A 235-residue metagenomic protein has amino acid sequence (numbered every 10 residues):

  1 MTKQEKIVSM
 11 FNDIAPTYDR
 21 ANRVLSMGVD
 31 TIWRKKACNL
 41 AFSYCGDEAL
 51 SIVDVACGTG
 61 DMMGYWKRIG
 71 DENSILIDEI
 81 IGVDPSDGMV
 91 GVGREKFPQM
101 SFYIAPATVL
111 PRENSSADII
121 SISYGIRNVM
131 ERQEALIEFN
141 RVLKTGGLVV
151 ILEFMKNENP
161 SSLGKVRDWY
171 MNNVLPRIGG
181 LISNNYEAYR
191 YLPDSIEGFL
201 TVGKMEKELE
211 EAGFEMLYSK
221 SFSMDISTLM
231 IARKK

Functional and structural regions predicted by a protein language model:
M1-D19, M171: N-terminal, positively charged/glycine-rich alpha-helical extensions of SAM-dependent methyltransferases
E5-K6, L152-E208, A212, Y218: C-terminal alpha-helical "lid/dimerization" subdomain adjacent to the S-adenosyl-L-methionine
G28-A49, Y65, I69: Conserved alpha-helix/loop element of class I SAM-dependent methyltransferases that forms part of the SAM/SAH-binding
S51-V109: Class I SAM-dependent methyltransferase SAM/SAH-binding core
T108-I120: A short acidic, Gly/Pro-enriched loop at the edge of an enzyme's catalytic core that lines a small-molecule cofactor
D118-R132: A short SAM/SAH-binding and catalytic strip from SAM-dependent methyltransferases
Q133-L148: A short glycine-rich, Lys/Arg-flanked "PGG" loop and its adjoining helix->strand segment in the class I
A212-E215, K220-K235: Core SAM-dependent methyltransferase catalytic element
